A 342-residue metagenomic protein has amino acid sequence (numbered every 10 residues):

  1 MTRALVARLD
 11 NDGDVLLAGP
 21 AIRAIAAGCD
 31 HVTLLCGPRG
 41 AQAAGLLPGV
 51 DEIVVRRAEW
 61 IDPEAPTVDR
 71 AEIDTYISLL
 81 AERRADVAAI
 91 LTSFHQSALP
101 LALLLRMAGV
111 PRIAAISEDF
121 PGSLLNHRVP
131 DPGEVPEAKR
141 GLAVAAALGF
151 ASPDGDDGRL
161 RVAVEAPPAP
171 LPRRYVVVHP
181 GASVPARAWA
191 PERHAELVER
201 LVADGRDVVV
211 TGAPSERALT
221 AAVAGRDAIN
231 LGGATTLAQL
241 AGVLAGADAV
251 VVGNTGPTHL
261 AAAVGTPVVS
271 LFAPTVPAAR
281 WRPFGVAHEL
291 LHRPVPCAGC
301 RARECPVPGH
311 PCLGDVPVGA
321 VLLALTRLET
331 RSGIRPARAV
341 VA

Functional and structural regions predicted by a protein language model:
M1-A342: Catalytic machinery of carbohydrate-active enzymes, primarily nucleotide-sugar-dependent glycosyltransferases
